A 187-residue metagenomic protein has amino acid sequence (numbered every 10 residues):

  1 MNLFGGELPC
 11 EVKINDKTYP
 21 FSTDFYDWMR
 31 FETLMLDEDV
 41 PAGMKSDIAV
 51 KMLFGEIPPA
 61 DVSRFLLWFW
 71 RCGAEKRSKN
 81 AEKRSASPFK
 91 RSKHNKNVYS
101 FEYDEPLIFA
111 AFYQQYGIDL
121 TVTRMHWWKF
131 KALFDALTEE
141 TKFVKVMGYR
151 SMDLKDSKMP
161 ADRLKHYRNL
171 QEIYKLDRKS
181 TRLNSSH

Functional and structural regions predicted by a protein language model:
M1-I57: Short N-terminal mixed-charge amphipathic segments
Y19-F21, D39-M44, A60, V98-Y103 (+1 more regions): Structural motif
D24, W28, K45-S46, V62 (+4 more regions): Short runs of predominantly hydrophobic/aromatic residues within well-ordered alpha helices that form helix-helix
M35-E38, L53-I57, F69, G73 (+3 more regions): Generic structural signal for hydrophobic core residues of well-folded globular domains
V50-I108: Aromatic-anchored, charged helix-turn/loop surface patch used as a conserved interaction hotspot
F109-N169: Conserved binding-pocket/active-site segment within a compact domain
K179-S186: Conserved small/polar residues in nucleotide/adenosyl-binding loops
